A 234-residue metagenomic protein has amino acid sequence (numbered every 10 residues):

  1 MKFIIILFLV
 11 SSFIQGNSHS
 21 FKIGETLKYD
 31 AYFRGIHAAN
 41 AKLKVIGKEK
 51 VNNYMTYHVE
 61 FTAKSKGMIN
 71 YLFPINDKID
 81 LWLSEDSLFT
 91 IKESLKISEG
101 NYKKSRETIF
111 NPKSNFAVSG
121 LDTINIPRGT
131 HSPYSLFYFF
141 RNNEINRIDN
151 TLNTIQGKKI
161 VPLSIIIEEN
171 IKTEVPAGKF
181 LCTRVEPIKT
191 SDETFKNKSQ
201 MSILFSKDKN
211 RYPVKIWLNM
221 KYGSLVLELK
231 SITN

Functional and structural regions predicted by a protein language model:
F3-S12: Sec-dependent N-terminal signal peptides
F8, G24, G129, P133-S135 (+1 more regions): Alpha-helical structural elements
N17-F110, E144-N234: Acidic, serine/threonine-rich low-complexity disordered tracts
E99-N142: Hydrophobic, well-structured mid-protein blocks that either form specific transmembrane helices
